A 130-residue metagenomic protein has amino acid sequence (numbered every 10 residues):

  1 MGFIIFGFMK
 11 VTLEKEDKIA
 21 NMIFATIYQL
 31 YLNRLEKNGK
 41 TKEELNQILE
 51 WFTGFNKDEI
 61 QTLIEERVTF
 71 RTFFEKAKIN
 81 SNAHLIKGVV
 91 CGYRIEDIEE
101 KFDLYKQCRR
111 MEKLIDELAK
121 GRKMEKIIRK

Functional and structural regions predicted by a protein language model:
M1-M9: N-terminal amphipathic/basic-hydrophobic helices that include classical n-h-c signal peptides and signal-anchor
M9-K130: A charge-rich, low-complexity, intrinsically flexible signal that marks solvent-exposed coils, linkers, repeats
